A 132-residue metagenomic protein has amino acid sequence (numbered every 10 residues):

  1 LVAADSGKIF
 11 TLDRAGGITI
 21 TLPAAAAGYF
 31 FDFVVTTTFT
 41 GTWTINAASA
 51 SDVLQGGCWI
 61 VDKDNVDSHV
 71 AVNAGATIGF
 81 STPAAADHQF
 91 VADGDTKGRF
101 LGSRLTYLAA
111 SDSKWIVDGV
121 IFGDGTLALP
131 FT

Functional and structural regions predicted by a protein language model:
L1-A76, L108-T132: Exposed extracellular interaction/assembly regions and N-terminal maturation sites
V35, A92, T96-L101: Sequence/structural signature of small/polar-enriched beta-strand/turn repeats that build beta-strand-rich repeat
T37, I78-F80, H88, L101 (+1 more regions): Hydrophobic transmembrane signal anchors and adjacent membrane-proximal interface regions, especially in viral
V66-T96: Surface-exposed intrinsically disordered loops and tails
L101-A109: Extracellular disulfide-bonded cysteine-rich modules/repeats
